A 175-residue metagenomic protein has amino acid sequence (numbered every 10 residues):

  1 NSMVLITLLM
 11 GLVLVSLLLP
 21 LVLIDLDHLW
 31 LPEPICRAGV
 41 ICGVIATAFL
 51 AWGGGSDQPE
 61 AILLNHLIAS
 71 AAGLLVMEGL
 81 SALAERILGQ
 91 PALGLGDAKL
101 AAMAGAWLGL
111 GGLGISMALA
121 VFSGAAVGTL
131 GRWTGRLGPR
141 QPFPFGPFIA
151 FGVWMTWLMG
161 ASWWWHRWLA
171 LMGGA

Functional and structural regions predicted by a protein language model:
N1-M3: "…together with the soluble PPM/PP2C metallo-phosphatase catalytic core" -> "…together with the soluble PPM/PP2C
T7, S16-A125, H166-A175: Functional transmembrane core segments of multi-pass inner-membrane proteins
G11: Arg/Lys-rich RNA-binding interfaces used to dock onto structured RNA substrates
T47, A101, A125-R132, V153 (+1 more regions): Hydrophobic transmembrane alpha-helices of multi-pass small-molecule transporters
G94-G96, T129-M155: Interfacial loop-to-transmembrane junctions
S116, T134-R140, S162-R167: Extracellular/periplasmic helix-loop-helix junctions in multi-pass membrane proteins
F151-A175: C-terminal domain-closing interface element
